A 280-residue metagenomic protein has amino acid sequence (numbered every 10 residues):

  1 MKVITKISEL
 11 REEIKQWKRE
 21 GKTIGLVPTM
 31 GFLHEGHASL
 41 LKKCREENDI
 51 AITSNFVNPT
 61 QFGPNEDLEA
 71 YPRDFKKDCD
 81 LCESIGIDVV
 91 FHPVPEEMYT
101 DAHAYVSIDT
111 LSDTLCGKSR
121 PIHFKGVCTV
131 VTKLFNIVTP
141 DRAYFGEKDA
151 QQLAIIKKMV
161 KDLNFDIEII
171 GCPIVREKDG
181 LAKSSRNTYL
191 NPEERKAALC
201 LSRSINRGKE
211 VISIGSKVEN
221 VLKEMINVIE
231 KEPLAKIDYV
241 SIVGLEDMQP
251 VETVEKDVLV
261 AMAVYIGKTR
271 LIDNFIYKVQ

Functional and structural regions predicted by a protein language model:
K2-L234, V243-L245: Nucleotidyltransferase catalytic core that binds NTPs
E224-Q280: Phosphate/ribose-recognition catalytic cores of enzymes acting on nucleotide-derived substrates
